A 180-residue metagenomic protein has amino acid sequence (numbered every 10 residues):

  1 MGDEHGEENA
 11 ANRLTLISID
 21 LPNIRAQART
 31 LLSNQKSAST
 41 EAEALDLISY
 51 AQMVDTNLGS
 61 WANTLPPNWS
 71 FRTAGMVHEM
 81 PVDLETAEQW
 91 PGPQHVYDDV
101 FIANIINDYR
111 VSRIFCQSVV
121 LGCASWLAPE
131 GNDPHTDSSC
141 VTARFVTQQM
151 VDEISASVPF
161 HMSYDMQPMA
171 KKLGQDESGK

Functional and structural regions predicted by a protein language model:
M1-A128, D137-Y164: Central/C-terminal regulatory/activation regions of fungal transcription factors
Q167: A phosphate-binding catalytic loop at a beta-strand-loop-alpha-helix junction that coordinates phosphoryl groups
K171-K180: C-terminal amphipathic "assembly/sorting" segment characterized by alternating charged and hydrophobic residues
